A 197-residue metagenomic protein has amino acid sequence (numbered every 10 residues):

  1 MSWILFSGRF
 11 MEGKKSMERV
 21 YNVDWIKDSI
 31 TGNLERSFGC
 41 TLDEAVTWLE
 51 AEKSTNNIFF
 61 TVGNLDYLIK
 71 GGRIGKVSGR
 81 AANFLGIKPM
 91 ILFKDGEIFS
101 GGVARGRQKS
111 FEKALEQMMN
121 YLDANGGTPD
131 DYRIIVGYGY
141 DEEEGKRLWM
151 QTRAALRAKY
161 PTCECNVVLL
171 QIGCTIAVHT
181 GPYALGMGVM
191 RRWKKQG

Functional and structural regions predicted by a protein language model:
G8-K14, V20-G197: Mixed-charge interfacial surface used for oligomerization/domain docking and macromolecular partner engagement
